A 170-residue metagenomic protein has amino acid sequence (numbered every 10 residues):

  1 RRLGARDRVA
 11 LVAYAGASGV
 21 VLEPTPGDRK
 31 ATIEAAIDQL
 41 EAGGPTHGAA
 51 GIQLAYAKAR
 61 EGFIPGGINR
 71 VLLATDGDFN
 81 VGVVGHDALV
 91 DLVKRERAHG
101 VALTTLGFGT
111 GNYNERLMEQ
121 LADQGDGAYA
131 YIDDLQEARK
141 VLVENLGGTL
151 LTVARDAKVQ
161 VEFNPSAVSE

Functional and structural regions predicted by a protein language model:
R1-Q160, P165: Exposed acidic/Ser/Thr-rich ligand/metal-binding surfaces
A167-E170: Glycine-rich, Lys/Arg-enriched anion-binding loops that position phosphate/diphosphate groups for phosphoryl
